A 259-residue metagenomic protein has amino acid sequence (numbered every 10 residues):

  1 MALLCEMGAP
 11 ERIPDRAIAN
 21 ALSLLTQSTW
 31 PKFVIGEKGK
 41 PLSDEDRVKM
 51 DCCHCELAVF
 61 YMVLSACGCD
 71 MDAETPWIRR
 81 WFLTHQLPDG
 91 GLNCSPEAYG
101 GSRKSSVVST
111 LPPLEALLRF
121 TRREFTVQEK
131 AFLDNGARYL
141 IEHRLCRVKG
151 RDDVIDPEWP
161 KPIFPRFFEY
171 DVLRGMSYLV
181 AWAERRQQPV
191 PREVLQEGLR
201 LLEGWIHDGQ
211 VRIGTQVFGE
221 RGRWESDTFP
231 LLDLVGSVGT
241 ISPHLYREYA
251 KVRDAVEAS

Functional and structural regions predicted by a protein language model:
M1-S259: Preference for long, amphipathic alpha-helical scaffolds in soluble/luminal domains and all-alpha bundles
